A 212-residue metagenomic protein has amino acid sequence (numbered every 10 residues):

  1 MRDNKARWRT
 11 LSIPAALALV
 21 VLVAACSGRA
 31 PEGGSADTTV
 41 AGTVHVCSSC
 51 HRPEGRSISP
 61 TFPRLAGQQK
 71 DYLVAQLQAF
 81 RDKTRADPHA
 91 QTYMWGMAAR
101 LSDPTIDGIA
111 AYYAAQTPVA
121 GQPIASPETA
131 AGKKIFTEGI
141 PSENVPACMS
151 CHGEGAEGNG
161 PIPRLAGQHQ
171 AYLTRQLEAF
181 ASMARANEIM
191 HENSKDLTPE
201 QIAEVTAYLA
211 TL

Functional and structural regions predicted by a protein language model:
R2-A15: Bacterial N-terminal signal peptides that target proteins for export
P14-A24: Bacterial N-terminal signal peptides
A24, D37-S48, A66-G67, A75 (+4 more regions): Sequence context surrounding c-type heme c attachment/ligation sites in exported
C26-V44, R56-T61, A114-P141: Electrostatic cytochrome c docking/interface patches
S27-P31, A36, V74, A115 (+6 more regions): Predominantly soluble domains enriched in secretory-pathway, periplasmic, or organellar proteins
G33-K83: The feature marks the first
C47-E54, I109, V145-G155, V205: The canonical Cys-X-X-Cys-His
I58-R64, F80-T117, Q122, N159-R164 (+1 more regions): Axial heme c-ligation environment in periplasmic c-type cytochrome domains
